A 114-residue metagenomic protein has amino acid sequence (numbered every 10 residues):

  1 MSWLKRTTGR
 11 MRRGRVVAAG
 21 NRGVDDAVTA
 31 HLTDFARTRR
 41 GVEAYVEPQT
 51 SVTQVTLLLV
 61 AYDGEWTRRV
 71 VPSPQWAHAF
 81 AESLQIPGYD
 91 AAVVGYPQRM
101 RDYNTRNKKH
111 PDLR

Functional and structural regions predicted by a protein language model:
M1-R114: Intrinsic disorder
